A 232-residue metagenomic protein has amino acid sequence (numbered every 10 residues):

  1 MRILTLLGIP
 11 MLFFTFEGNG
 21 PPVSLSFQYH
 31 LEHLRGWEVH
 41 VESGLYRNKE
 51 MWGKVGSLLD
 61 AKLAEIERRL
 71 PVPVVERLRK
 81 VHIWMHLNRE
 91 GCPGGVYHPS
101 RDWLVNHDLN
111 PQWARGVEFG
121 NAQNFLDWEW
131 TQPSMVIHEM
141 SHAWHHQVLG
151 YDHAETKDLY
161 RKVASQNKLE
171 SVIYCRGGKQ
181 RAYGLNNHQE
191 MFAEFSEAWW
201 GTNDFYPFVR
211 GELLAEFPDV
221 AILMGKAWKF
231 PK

Functional and structural regions predicted by a protein language model:
M1-L4: Positively charged n-region of N-terminal signal peptides that target proteins for export
L6-F13: Bacterial N-terminal signal peptides
G20-L31: Short acidic, Pro/Gly- and aromatic-enriched capping/linker segments at domain boundaries
L31-G53: Acidic/histidine-rich, surface-exposed loop or edge segments in extracytoplasmic proteins
E42, G56-S165, A221: Acidic/His-rich structured neighborhood in mature extracellular/periplasmic domains
N48-L59, E129-I137, L149, A182-Q189 (+2 more regions): Solvent-exposed, acidic/flexible segments
N106-A114, A122, Y160-K232: Metalloprotease/metallohydrolase-associated module, dominated by Zn2+-dependent proteases
